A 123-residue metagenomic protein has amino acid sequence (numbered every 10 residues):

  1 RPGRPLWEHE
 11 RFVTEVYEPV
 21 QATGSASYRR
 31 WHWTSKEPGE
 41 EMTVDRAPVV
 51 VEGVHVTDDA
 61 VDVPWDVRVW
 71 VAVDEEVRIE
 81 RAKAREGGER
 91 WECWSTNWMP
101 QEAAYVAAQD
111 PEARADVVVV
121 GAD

Functional and structural regions predicted by a protein language model:
R1-T43, A47-V51: Conserved nucleotide-sensing/catalytic segment adjacent to the nucleotide-binding pocket in NTP-handling enzymes
R4-W7, W33, W65, W70 (+2 more regions): Tryptophan-centered motif/residue detector
F12, V69, A115: Residue-level signal for inorganic ion chemistry
T14, E80, T96: Replace "anionic and nucleotidyl ligands
E18, A84-G87: Short, intrinsically disordered, mixed-charge
E37-R85: ATP-dependent NMP and nucleoside kinases share a basic, alpha-helical "lid"
E40, D58, G87-D123: Small-molecule kinase domains that catalyze NTP-dependent phosphoryl transfer to phosphate-bearing small molecules
